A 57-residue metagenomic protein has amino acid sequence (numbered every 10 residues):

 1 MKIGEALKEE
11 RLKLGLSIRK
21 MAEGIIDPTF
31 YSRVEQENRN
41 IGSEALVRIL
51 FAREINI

Functional and structural regions predicted by a protein language model:
M1-K13: A short, Lys/Arg-rich alpha-helix, primarily the initiator
E5, T29-S32, V47-F51: N-terminal, well-ordered alpha-helical segments
A6, S17, G42-A45: Residues that mark the N-terminal boundary/hinge immediately upstream of a DNA-recognition element
E9, R19-K20, R48: Alpha-helical residues within helix-turn-helix
L14-R33: Short alpha-helical DNA-recognition segment
Q36: Short, conserved catalytic or interaction motifs in soluble domains
G42-I57: DNA major-groove recognition helix of helix-turn-helix/homeodomain DNA-binding modules
